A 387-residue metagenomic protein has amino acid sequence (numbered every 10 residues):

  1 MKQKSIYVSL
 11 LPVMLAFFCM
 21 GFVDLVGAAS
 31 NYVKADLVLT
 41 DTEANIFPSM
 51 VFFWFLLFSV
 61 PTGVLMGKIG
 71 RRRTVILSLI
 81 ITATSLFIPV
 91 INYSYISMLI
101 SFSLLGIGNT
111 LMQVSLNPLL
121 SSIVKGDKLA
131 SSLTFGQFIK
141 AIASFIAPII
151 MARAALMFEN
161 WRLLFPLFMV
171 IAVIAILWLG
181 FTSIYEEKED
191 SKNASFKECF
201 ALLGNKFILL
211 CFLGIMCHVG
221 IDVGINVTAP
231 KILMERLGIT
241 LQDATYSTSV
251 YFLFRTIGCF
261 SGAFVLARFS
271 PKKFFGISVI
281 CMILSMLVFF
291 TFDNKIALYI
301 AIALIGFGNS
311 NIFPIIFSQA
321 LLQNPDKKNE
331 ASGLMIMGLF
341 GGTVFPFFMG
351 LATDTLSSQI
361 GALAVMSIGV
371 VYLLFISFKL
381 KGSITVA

Functional and structural regions predicted by a protein language model:
V8-L39, N117, I225-P230: Extracytoplasmic
V26-G27, G204-S249, L253-C259: Extracytoplasmic gate region of multi-pass secondary transporters
V38, G70, I91-I96, G238 (+2 more regions): Helix-breaking motifs and short loop linkers at transmembrane-helix boundaries and internal kinks in secondary membrane
S49-G63, S249-S261: Central cavity-lining transmembrane alpha-helices of secondary-active solute carriers, predominantly the Major
L57-I96: Conserved MFS/SLC helix-loop-helix module at the cytosolic interface between two early adjacent transmembrane helices
S101-F138: Cytoplasmic helix-loop-helix junction between adjacent transmembrane helices in 12-TM secondary transporters
L111-V124, S310-N324: Intracellular juxtamembrane helix-capping segments at the cytosolic ends of symmetry-related transmembrane helices
S132-I184: Helix-loop-helix hairpin linking two adjacent transmembrane segments in secondary transporters
